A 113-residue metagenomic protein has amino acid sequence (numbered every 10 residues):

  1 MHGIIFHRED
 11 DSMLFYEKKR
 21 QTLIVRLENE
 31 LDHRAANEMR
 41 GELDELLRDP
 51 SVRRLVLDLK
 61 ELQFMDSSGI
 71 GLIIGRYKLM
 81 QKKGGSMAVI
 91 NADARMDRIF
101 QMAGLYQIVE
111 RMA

Functional and structural regions predicted by a protein language model:
M1-K18: Non-catalytic signal-transmission and effector/linker regions of two-component phosphorelay proteins
M13-G41: STAS-typified acidic loop motif
E30-I108: Amphipathic alpha-helical interaction surfaces in cytosolic regulatory modules
E110-A113: Short acidic-hydrophobic, aromatic-tinged amphipathic segments that line or gate anion-handling sites
